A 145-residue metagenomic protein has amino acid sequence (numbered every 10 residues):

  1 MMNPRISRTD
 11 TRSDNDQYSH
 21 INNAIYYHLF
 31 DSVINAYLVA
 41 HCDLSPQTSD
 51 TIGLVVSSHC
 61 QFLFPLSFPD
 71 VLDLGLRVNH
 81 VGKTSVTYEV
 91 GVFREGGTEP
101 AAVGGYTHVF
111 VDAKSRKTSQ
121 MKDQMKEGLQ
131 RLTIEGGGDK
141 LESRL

Functional and structural regions predicted by a protein language model:
M1-D73, N79-L145: Terminal targeting signals and extreme-terminal segments of soluble enzymes
